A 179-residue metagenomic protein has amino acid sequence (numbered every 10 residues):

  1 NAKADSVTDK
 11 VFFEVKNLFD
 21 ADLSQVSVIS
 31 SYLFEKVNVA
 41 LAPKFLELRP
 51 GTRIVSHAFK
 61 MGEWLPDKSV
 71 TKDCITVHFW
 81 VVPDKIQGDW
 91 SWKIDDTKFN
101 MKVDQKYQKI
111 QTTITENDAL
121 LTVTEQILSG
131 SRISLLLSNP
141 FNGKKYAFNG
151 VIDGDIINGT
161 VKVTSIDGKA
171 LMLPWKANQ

Functional and structural regions predicted by a protein language model:
N1, D5-V7, Y32, K44-G51: Structured segments of extracytoplasmic/periplasmic soluble domains in secreted or envelope-associated proteins
N1-Q25: S-adenosyl-L-methionine
E14-L18, A40-P43, L121, K145: A generic local structural motif
N17, S30-E35, A58-K60, E116 (+2 more regions): A mature extracytoplasmic/lumenal domain signature
F19-L46: A short SAM/SAH-binding and catalytic strip from SAM-dependent methyltransferases
S24-Q25, P50, I86, D153: Residue-level preference for short coil/turn positions at secondary-structure junctions
N38-Q87: C-terminal substrate-binding/active-site "lid" region of AdoMet-derived donor-dependent transferases
Q87-Q179: Central antiparallel beta-sheet cores of small beta-barrel/beta-sandwich binding domains
